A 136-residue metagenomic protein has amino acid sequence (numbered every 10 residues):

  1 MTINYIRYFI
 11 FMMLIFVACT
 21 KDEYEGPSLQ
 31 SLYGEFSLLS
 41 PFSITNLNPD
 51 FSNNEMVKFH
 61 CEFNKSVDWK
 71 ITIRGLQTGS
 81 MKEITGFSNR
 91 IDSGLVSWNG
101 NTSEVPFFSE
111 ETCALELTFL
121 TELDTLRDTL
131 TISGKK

Functional and structural regions predicted by a protein language model:
N4-F11: Sec-dependent signal peptide recognition, specifically the positively charged N-region followed immediately by
I15-A18: C-terminal motif of bacterial Sec signal peptides marking the signal peptidase cleavage site
K21-L95, N101-A114, L120-R127, G134-K136: Acidic/polar, low-complexity intrinsically disordered N-terminal segments immediately downstream of a Sec signal
